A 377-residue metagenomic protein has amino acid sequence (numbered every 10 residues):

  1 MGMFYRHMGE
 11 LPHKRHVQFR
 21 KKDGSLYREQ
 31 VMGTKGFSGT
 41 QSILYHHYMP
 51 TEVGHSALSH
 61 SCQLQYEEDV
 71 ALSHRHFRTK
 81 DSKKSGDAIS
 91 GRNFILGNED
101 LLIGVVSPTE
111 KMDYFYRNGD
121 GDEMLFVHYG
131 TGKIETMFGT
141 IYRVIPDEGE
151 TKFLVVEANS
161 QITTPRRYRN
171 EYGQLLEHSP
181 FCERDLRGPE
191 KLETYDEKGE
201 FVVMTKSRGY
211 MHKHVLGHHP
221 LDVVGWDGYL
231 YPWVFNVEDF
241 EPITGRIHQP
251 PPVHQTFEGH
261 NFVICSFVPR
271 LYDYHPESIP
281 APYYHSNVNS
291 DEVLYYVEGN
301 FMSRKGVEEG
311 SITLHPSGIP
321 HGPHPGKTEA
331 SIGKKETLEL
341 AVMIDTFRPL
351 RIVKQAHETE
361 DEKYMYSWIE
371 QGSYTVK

Functional and structural regions predicted by a protein language model:
M1-K377: Jelly-roll (double-stranded beta-helix
